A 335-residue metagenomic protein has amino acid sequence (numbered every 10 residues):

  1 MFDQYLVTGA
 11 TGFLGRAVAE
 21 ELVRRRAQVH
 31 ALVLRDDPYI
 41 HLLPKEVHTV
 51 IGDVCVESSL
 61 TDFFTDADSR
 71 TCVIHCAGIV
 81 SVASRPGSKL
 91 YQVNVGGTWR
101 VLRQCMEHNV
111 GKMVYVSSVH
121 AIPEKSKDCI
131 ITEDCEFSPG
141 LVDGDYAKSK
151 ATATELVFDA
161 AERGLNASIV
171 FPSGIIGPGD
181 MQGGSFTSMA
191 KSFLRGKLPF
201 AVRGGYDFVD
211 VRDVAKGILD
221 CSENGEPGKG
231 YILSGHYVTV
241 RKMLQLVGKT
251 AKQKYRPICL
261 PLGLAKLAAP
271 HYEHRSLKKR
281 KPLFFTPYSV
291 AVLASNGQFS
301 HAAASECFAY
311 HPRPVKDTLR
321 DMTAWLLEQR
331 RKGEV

Functional and structural regions predicted by a protein language model:
Q4-R25: N-terminal Rossmann NAD(P)H-binding glycine-rich loop of SDR-like oxidoreductase domains
P38, V47-G96, R100, Q104: NAD(P)H-binding glycine-rich loop region in Rossmannoid oxidoreductase-like domains and their noncatalytic homologs
V82-A83, V119-C129, I175-M181: Conserved catalytic-site region of short-chain dehydrogenase/reductase
S88, G96-D145: Conserved Rossmann-fold NAD(P)-dependent oxidoreductase catalytic core, especially the SDR/UDP-sugar
S117, E155-P178: Conserved beta-loop-beta element that borders a ligand/cofactor-binding pocket
S138-L141, S188-V209, D213: A conserved pocket-lining segment of Rossmann-fold NAD(P)-dependent short-chain dehydrogenase/reductase
T152, S185, V202-S222, K229: Substrate-positioning beta->alpha
G217-F284, H301, P314-V335: Mid/C-terminal beta-alpha module of Rossmann-like enzyme folds, strongest in SDR-family dehydrogenases/epimerases
